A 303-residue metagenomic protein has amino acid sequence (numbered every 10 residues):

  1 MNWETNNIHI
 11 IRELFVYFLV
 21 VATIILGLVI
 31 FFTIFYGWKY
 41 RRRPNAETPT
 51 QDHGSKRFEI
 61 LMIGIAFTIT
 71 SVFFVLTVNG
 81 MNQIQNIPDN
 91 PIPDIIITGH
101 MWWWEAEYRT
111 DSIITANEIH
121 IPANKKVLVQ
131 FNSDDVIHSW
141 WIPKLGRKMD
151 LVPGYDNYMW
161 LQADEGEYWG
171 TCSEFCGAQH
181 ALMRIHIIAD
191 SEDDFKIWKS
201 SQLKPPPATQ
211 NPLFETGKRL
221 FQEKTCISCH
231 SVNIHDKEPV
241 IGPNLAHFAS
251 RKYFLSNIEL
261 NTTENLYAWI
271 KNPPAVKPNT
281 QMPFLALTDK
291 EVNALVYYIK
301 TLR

Functional and structural regions predicted by a protein language model:
M1-K125, P206-P207: Extracytoplasmic entry segments of secretory-pathway proteins
P93, G99-E107, I114-S191: Membrane-embedded segments
W102-W104, F195-W198, W269: Signature tryptophan residues that serve as conserved aromatic anchors
D111-T115, D193-Q222: Electrostatic cytochrome c docking/interface patches
H138, M183-H186, K218, I241-P243 (+1 more regions): Extracytoplasmic/periplasmic beta-strand context in beta-sandwich domains, especially the cupredoxin/COX2 CuA-binding
C172, G217, E223-N233, L266 (+3 more regions): The canonical Cys-X-X-Cys-His
A178, V232-H235: Secreted/processed peptides and extracellular or luminal domains of membrane proteins
S200-P212, D236-R303: Extracytoplasmic electron-transfer domains, predominantly the class I c-type cytochrome c fold
